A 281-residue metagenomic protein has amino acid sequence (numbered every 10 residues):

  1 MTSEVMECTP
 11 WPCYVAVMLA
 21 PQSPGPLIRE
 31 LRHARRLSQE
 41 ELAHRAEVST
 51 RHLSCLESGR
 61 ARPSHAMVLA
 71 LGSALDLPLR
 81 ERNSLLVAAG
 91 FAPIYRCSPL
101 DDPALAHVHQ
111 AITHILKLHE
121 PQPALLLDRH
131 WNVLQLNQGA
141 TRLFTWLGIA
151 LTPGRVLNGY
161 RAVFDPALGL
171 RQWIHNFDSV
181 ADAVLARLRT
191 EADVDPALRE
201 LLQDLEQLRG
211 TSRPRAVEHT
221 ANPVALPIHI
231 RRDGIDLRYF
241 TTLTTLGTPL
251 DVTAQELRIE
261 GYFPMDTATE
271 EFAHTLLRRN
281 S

Functional and structural regions predicted by a protein language model:
T2-R35: A short, Lys/Arg-rich alpha-helix, primarily the initiator
C8, A66-L69, S73-L105: Short amphipathic recognition helices of helix-turn-helix/homeodomain-type DNA-binding modules
H33, H44, S73: Alpha-helical residues within the helix-turn-helix
A46-R62, G72: Recognition helix of helix-turn-helix/homeodomain-like DNA-binding domains that insert into the DNA major groove
C97-P123, L201-E218: Short, basic/aromatic recognition patches
E120-R213, R232: PAS-family sensory domains
E191-A192, P196-E200, E206-S281: Amphipathic alpha-helical interface segments
